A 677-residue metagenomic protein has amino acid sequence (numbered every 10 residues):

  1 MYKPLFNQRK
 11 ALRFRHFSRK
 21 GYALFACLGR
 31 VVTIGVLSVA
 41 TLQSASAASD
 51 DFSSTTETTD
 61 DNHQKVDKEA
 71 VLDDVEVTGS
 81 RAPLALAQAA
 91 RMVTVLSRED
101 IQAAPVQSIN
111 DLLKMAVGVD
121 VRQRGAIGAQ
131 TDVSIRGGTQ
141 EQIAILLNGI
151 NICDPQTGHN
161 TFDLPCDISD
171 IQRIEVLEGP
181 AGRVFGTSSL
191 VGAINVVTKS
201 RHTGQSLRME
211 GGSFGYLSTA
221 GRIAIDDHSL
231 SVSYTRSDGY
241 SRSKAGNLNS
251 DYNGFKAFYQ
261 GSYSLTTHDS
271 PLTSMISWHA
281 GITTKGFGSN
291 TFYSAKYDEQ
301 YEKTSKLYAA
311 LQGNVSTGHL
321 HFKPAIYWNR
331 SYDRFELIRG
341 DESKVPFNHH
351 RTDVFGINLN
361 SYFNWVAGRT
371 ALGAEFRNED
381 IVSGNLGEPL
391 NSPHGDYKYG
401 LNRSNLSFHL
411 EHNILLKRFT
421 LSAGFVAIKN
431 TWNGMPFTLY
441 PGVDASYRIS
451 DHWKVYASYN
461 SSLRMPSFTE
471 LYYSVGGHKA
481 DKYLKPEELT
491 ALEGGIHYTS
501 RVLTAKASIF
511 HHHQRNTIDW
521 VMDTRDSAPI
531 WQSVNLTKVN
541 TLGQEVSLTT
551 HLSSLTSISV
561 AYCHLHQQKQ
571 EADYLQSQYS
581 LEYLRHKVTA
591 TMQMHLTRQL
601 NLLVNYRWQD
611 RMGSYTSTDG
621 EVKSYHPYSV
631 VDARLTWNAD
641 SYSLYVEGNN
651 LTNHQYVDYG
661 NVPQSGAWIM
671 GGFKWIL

Functional and structural regions predicted by a protein language model:
P4, R515, W608-T616, A633-L677: C-terminal beta-signal and adjacent terminal beta-strands/loops of Gram-negative outer-membrane beta-barrel proteins
V71-A104, D132: N-terminal periplasmic "start-of-domain" segments of outer-membrane beta-barrel proteins
T78, N110, K114-I150, D154: Extracytoplasmic beta-strand/coil segments of soluble accessory domains associated with Gram-negative outer-membrane
I150-E178, V197: Short acidic/polar hinge/loop motifs at secondary-structure boundaries that mediate gating or recognition
G182-R183, N195, H202-T203, G221-T304: Periplasmic-side early beta-strands and strand-to-turn transitions of outer-membrane beta-barrels
S262-T284, K303-T438, G442, S446-R448 (+3 more regions): Face-selective signature of the C-terminal outer-membrane beta-barrel domain
A295-T317, H350-T352, G434, R448 (+4 more regions): Outer-membrane beta-barrel signature, preferentially recognizing the C-terminal barrel domain of Gram-negative
A367, L415-L421, H511, N535-S617 (+3 more regions): Gram-negative outer-membrane beta-barrel transporters
